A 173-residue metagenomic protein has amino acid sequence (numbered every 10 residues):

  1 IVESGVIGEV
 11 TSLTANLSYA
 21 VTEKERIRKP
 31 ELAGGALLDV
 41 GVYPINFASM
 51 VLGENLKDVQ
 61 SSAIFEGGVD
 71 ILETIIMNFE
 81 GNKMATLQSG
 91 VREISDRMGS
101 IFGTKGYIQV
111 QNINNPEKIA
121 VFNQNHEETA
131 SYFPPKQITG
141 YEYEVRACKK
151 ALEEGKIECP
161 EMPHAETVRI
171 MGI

Functional and structural regions predicted by a protein language model:
I1-Q60: Predominantly a Rossmann-like dinucleotide-binding segment in NAD(P)-dependent oxidoreductases
V10, V59-Q60, A130-Y132, C159-M162: Short, hydrophobic secondary-structure boundary micro-motifs
L32-L38, A130-T139: A short glycine-threonine-serine/GTX helix/turn-capping micro-motif
L38, V42, I138-E142, E161 (+1 more regions): Electropositive phosphate-/nucleotide-binding environments in soluble metabolic enzymes
I45-K118, P135, G140, R146-E154: Contiguous beta-strand/loop segments that form the cofactor/metal-binding neighborhood of enzyme cores
E80, A147-I173: C-terminal helix-rich "cap/oligomerization" subdomain common to oxidoreductases
